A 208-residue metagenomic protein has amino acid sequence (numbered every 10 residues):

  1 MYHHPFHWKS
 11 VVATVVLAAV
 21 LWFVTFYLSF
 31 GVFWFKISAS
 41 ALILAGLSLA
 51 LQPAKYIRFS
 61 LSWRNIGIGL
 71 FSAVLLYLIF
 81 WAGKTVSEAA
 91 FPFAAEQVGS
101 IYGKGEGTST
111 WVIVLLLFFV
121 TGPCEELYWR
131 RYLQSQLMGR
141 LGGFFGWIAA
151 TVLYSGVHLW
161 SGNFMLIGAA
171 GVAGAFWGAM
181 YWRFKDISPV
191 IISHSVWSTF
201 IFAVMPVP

Functional and structural regions predicted by a protein language model:
H4-A54: Alpha-helical transmembrane segments in multi-pass membrane proteins
F6-T14, F33-S40, L61-G69, A73 (+4 more regions): Residue-level signature of transmembrane alpha-helical entry/exit and packing/kink sites in multi-pass membrane
V20-T25, L47-L51, I79-S87, L153 (+4 more regions): Alpha-helical membrane-inserting segments
F26, F30, Q52, Y56 (+3 more regions): Transmembrane helix-loop junctions in multipass membrane proteins, especially transporters and channels
S40-A50, V98, V172-W182: Alpha-helical transmembrane segments and their membrane-interface exit regions
L44, F80-K84, E125-E126, R130: Alpha-helical transmembrane segments of polytopic integral membrane proteins, especially the permease/helical cores
Y56-T121, P208: Juxtamembrane helix-loop-helix connectors linking adjacent transmembrane helices in multi-pass membrane enzymes
T110-P208: Transmembrane helix-loop-helix hairpins at the membrane interface of multi-pass integral membrane proteins
